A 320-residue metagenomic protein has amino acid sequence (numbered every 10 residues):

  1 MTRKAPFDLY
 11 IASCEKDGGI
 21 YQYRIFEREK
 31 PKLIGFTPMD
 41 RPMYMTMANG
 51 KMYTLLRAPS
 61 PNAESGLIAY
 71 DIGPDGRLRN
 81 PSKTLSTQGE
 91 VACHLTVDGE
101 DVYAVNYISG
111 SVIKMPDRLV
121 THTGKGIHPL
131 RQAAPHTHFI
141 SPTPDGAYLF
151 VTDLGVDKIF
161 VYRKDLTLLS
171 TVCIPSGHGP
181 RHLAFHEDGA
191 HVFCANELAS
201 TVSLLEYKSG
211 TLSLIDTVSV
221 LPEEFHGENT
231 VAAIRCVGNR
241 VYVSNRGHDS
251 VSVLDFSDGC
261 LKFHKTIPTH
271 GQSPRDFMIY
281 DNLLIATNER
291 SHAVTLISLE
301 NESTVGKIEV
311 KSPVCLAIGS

Functional and structural regions predicted by a protein language model:
I11-E15, T54-P61, A104-I108, V151-L154 (+3 more regions): Conserved beta-strand positions in repeat-built beta-propeller and related beta-rich domains
D17-Q22, N62-I68, S111-K114, K158-V161 (+3 more regions): Structural motif
Y23-E29, Y70-R77, D117-L119, K164-L166 (+3 more regions): Short loop/turn segments immediately following beta-strands, especially the blade-tip and inter-blade linker loops
K32-P38, N80-S86, R118-V120, G124-R131 (+4 more regions): A short beta-strand motif characteristic of beta-propeller blades
L33-V97: Blade-loop segments of beta-propeller domains
M39-N49, Q88-E100, G126-D145, I174-G189 (+3 more regions): Beta-rich, blade/repeat-based domains predominating in secreted/periplasmic proteins but also intracellular
G146-S200: Loop-centered beta-sheet repeat module
R290-T295, T304-S320: Blade-level signature of beta-propeller repeat domains, shared across WD40, Kelch, NHL, RCC1 and BNR/Asp-box propellers
